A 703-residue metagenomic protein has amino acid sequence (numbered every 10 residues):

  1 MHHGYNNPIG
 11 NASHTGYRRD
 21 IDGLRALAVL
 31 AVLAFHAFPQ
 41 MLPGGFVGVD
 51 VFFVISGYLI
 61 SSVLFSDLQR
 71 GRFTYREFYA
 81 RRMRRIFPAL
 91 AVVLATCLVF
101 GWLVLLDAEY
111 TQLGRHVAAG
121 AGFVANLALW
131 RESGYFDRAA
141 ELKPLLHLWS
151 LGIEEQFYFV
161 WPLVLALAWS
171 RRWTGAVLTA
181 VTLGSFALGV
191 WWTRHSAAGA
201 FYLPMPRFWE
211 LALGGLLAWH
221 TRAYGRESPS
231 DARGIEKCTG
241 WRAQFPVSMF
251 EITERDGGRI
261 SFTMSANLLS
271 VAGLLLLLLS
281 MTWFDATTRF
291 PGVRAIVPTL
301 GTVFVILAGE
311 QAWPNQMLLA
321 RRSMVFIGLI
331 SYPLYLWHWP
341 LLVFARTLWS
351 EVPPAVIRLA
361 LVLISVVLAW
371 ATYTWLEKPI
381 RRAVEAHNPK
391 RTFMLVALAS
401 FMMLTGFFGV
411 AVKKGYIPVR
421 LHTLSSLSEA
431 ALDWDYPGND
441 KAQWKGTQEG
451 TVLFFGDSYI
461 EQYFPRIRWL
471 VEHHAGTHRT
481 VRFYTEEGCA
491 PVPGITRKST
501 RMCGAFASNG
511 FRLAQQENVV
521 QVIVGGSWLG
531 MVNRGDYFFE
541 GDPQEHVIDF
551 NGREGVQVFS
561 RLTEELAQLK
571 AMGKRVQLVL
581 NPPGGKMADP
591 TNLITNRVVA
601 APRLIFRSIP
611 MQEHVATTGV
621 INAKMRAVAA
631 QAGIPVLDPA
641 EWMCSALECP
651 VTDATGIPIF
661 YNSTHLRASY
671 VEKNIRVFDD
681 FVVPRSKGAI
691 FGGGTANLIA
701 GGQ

Functional and structural regions predicted by a protein language model:
H2-A386, G702: Membrane-interface helix/loop caps of multi-pass membrane proteins
H2-Y5, I235, T239-R242, R255 (+5 more regions): Extracellular/periplasmic envelope-modification machinery, especially enzymes that add or remove acyl/ester groups on
